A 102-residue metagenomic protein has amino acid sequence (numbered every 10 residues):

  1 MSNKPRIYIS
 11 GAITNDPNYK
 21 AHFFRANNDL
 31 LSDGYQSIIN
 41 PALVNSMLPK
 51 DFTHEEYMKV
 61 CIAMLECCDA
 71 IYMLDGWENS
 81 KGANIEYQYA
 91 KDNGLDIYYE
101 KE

Functional and structural regions predicted by a protein language model:
M1-E102: Conserved catalytic or regulatory cores that recognize and/or transform ribose-phosphate-containing ligands
